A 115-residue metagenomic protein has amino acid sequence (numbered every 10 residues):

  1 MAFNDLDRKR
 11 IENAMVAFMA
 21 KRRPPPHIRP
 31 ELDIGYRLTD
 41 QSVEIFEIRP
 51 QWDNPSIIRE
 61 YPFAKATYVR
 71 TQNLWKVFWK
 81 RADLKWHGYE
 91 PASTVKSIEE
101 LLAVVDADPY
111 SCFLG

Functional and structural regions predicted by a protein language model:
M1-N54: Negatively charged, low-complexity tracts enriched in Asp/Glu with abundant Ser/Thr
K21-I28, E60-L74, C112-G115: Hydrophobic transmembrane alpha-helix bundles
Y36, D40-E44, R70, P91 (+1 more regions): Short alpha-helical interface elements
E44-W79: Short, conserved beta-strand/beta-arch hydrophobic-aromatic motifs that form part of recognition grooves or interface
N73-G115: Short, compact, well-ordered microdomains
